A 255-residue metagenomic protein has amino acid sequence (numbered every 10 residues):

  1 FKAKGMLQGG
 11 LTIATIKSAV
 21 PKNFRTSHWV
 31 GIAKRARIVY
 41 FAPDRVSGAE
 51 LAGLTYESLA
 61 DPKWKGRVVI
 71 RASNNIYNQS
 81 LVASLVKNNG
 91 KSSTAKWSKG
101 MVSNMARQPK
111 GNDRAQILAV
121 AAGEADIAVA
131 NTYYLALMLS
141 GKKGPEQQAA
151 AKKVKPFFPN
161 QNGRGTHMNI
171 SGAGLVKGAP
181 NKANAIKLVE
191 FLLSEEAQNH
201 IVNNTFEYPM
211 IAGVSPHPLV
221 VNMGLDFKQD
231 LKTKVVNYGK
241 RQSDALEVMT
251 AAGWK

Functional and structural regions predicted by a protein language model:
F1-M6, F24-L51, A83, M168-A173: Periplasmic solute-binding protein
L7-T15, W29-V30, E57, P145-H167 (+1 more regions): Short beta-strand->loop
L7-V39, E57, R67-I70: A structural signal for short loop-to-beta-strand junctions that line the ligand-binding cleft of periplasmic/secreted
D44-G53, V86-A95, A179-A185: Short helix-loop capping/hinge motifs at secondary-structure junctions, enriched in acidic/polar residues
E57-I76, S84-V86: Short loop->beta-strand "edge-of-pocket" segments that line small-molecule binding or catalytic clefts across diverse
S73, Y77-S80, S84-P159: Ligand-binding pocket segment of bilobal, Venus flytrap-like solute-binding proteins
S171-K232: Mature extracytoplasmic/periplasmic domains
P216-K255: Extracellular/periplasmic bilobal clamshell ligand-binding domains
